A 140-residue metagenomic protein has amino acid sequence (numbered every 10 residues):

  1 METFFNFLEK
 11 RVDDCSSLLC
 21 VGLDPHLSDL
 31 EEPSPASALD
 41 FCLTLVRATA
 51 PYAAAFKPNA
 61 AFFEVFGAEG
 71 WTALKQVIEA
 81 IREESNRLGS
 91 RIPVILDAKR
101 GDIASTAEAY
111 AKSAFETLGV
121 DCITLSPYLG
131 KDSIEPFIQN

Functional and structural regions predicted by a protein language model:
M1-E84, L88-S90: Conserved N-terminal beta1-alpha1 strand-loop-helix module at the mouth
H26-L27, D102-N140: Conserved anion-binding
K57-F66, I95, K99, V120-G130: Catalytic beta/alpha-barrel core
R82, P93-I103: Long, hydrophobic, well-ordered secondary-structure blocks that form the structural core and pocket-lining surfaces
